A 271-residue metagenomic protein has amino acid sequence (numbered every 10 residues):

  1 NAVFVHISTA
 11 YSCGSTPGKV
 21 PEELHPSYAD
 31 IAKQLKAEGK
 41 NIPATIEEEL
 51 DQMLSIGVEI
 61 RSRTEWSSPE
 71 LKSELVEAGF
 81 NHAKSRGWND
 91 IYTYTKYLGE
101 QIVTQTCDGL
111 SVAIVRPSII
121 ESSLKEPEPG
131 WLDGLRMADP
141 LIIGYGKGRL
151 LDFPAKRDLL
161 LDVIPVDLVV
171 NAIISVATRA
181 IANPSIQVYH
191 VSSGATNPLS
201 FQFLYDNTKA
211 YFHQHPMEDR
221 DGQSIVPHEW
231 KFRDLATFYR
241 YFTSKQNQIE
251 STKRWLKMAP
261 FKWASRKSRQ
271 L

Functional and structural regions predicted by a protein language model:
N1-Y94, C107, S111-P129: Conserved Rossmann-fold NAD(P)-dependent oxidoreductase catalytic core, especially the SDR/UDP-sugar
F4-I7, P17-P21, I114-P117, K125-W131 (+3 more regions): Composition- and surface-driven signal marking solvent-exposed, interaction-prone regions in large proteins
P17-E48, E128-P154, L199, F203-E218: A catalytic-pocket lid/entrance helix-loop region that shapes and gates access to the active site across common
K36, E47, D51-L54, K72 (+7 more regions): Generic detector of well-ordered alpha-helical segments enriched in charged/polar residues, highlighting helical
S68-D90, L110-V112, P117-E126, G130-L168 (+3 more regions): A conserved pocket-lining segment of Rossmann-fold NAD(P)-dependent short-chain dehydrogenase/reductase
T95-V103, V169: Conserved catalytic Lys-bearing alpha helix of Rossmann-like short-chain dehydrogenase/reductases
T106-C107, A180: Active-site catalytic pocket residues across diverse enzymes, especially alpha/beta-hydrolases
V176-L271: Mid/C-terminal beta-alpha module of Rossmann-like enzyme folds, strongest in SDR-family dehydrogenases/epimerases
